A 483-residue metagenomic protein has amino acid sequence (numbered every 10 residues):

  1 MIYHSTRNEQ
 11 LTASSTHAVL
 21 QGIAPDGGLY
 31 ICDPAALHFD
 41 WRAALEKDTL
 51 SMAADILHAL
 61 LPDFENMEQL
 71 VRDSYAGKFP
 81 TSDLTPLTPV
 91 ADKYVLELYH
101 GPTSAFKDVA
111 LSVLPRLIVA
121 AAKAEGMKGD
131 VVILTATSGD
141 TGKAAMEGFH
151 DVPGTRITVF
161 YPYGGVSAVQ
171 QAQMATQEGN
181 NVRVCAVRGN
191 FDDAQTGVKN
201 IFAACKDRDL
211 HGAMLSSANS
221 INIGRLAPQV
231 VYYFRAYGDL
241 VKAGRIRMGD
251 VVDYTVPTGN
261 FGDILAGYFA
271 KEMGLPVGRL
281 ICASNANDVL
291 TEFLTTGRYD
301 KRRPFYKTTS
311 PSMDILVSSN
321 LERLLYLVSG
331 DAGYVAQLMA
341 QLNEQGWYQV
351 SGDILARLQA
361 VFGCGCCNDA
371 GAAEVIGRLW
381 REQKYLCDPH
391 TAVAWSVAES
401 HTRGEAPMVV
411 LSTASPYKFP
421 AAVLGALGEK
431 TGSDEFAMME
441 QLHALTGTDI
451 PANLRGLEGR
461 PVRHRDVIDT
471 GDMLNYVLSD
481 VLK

Functional and structural regions predicted by a protein language model:
M1-K483: PLP-dependent amino-acid enzyme catalytic core
